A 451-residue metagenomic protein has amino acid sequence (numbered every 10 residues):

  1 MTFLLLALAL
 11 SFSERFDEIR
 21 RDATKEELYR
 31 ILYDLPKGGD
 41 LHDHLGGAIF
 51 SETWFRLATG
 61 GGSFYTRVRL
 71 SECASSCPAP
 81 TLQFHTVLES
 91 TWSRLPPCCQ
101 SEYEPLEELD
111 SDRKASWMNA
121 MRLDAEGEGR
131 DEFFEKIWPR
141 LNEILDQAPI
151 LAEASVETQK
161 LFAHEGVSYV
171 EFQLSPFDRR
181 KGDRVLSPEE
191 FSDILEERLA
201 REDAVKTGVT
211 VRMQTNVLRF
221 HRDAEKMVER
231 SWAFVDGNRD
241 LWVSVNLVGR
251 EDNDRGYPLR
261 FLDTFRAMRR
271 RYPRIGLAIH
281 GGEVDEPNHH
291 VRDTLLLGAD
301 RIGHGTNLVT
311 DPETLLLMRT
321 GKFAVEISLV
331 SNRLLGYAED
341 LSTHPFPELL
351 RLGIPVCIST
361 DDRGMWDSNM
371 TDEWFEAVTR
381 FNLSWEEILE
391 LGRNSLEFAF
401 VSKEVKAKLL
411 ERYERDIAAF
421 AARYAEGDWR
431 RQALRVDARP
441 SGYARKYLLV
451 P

Functional and structural regions predicted by a protein language model:
M1-T2, P451: Accessible peptide chain termini
F3-L10: Hydrophobic alpha-helical targeting segments used for export or membrane insertion
L10-L277, E283-R301, T306-A324, S328-P451: Metal-cofactor-binding active-site regions of metalloenzymes
